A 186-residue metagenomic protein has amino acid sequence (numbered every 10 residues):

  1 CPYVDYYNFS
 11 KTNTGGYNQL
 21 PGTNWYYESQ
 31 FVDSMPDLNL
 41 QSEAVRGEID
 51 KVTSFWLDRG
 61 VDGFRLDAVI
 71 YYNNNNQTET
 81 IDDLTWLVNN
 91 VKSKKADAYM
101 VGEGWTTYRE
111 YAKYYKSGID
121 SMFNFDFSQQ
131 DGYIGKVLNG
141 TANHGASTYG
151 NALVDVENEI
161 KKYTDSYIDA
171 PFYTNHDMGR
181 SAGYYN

Functional and structural regions predicted by a protein language model:
C1-R46: Glycan-binding loop/region signatures in secreted carbohydrate-active enzymes
C1-Y3, K51-V52, D62-F172, Y184: Active-site-proximal helices and loops of the catalytic beta/alpha 8
G15-G22, V52-L57, E159-T164: Short, functional N-terminal and low-complexity linear motifs
Q41-L57: Short, acidic/polar
